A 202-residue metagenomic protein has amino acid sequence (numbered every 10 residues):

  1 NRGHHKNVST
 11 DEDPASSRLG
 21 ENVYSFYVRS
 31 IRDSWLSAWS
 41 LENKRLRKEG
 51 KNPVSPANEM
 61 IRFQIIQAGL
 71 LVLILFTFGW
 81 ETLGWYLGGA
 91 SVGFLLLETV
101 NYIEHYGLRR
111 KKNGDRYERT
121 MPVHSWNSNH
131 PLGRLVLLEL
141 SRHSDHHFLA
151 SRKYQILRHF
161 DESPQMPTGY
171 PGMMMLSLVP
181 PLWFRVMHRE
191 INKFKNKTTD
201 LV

Functional and structural regions predicted by a protein language model:
N1-M60, V92-V202: Cytosolic/stromal cytosol-facing helical appendages immediately following the last transmembrane segment
R62-I74: Core segments of transmembrane alpha-helices that mediate helix-helix packing or line hydrophobic substrate/ligand
E81-L95: Interfacial segments of alpha-helical transmembrane regions
